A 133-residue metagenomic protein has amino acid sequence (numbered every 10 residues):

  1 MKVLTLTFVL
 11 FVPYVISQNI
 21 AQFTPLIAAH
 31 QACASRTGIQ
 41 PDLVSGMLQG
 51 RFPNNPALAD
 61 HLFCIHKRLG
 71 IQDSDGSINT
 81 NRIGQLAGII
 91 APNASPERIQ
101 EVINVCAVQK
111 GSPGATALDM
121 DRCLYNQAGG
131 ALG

Functional and structural regions predicted by a protein language model:
K2-S17: Cleavable N-terminal signal peptides of Sec/SRP-targeted secreted and luminal proteins
Y14-I20, L118-G133: C-terminal helix/juxtamembrane-tail motif
Q18-N19, G46-P53, C106-P113: Short, recurring structural edge motifs at helix starts
F23-P41: Secreted, propeptide-processed cysteine-rich mini-domains
A32-A34, F63-I65, V105-A107, R122-L124: Sequence contexts marking disulfide-bonded cysteines in secreted/extracellular proteins
G38, H66-G70, G88-P92, Y125-G129: Sec-exported extracytoplasmic/periplasmic mature domains
Q40-S45, Q72-D75, P113-L118, A131-G133: Extracellular/mature segments of secreted proteins
N55-R82: Short N-proximal segments of mature Sec-exported proteins
